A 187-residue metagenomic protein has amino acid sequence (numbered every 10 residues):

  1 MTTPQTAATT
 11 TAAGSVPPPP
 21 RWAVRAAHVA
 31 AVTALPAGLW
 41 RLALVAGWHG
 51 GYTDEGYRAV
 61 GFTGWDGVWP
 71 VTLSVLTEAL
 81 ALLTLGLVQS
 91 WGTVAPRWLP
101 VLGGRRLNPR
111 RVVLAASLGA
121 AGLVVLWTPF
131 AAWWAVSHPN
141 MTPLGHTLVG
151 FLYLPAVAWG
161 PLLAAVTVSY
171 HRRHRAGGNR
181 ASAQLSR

Functional and structural regions predicted by a protein language model:
M1-A26, R173-R187: Actinobacteria-biased recognition of intrinsically disordered, low-complexity terminal regions
S15-L35, G67-P70, L107-S117: Alpha-helical transmembrane segments and their helix-start/interface "positive-inside/aromatic belt" motifs in integral
A26-H49, V75-L83, A116-W127: Alpha-helical transmembrane segments of integral membrane proteins, especially early/N-terminal helices
R41-T72, T128-Y153: Membrane interfacial helix motifs at helix-loop boundaries and amphipathic/re-entrant anchors
V75-L83, L154-V168: Hydrophobic cores of alpha-helical transmembrane segments in multi-pass inner/ER membrane proteins, independent
V88-W98, P161-R187: Cytosolic juxtamembrane helix at the C-terminal end of the final transmembrane segment
R105-V136: Hydrophobic alpha-helical transmembrane segments of integral membrane proteins
N108-A115, T142-W159: Individual transmembrane alpha-helices with interfacial aromatic-anchor signatures
